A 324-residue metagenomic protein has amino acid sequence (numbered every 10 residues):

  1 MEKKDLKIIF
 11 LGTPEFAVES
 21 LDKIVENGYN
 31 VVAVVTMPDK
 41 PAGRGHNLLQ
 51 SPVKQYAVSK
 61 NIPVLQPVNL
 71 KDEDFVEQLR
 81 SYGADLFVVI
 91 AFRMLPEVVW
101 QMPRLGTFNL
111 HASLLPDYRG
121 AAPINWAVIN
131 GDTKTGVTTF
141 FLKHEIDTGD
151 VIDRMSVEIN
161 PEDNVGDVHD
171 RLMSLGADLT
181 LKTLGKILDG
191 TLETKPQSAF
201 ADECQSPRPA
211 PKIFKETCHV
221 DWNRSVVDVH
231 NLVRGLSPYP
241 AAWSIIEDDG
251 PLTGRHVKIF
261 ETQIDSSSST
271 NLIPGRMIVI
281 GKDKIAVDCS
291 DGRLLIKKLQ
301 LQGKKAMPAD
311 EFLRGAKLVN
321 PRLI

Functional and structural regions predicted by a protein language model:
M1-R44: N-terminal Rossmann-like dinucleotide-binding module
L6-I9, G83-F87, C218: Short active-site oxyanion
K7, N30, N61-P63, G106: Conserved beta-strand segments of alpha/beta enzyme cores
T13-F16, V68-K71, A91-M94, D265: Short beta->alpha connector loops
E15, E26-N30, M37, L86-P209 (+1 more regions): Donor/substrate-binding cores of folate-linked one-carbon enzymes
V18, Q50, D72-V76, R93 (+1 more regions): Structural motif corresponding to alpha-helix initiation and N-cap regions
P41-D85: N-terminal glycine-/serine-/threonine-rich beta1-alpha1-beta2 phosphate-ribose binding loop of Rossmann-like
D202-I324: Internal anion-binding site segments
